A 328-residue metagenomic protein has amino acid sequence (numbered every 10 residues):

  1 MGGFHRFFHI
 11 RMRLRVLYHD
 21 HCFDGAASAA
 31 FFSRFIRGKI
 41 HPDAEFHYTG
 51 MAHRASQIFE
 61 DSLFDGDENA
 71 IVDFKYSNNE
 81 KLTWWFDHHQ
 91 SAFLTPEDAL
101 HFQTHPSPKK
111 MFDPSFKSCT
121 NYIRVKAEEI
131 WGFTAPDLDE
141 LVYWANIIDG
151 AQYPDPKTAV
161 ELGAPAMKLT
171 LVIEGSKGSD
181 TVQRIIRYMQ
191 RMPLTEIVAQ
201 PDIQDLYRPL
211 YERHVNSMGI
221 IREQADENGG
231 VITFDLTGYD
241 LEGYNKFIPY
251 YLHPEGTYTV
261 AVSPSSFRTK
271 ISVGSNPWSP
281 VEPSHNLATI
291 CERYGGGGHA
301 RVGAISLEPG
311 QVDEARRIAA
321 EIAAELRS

Functional and structural regions predicted by a protein language model:
G2-A164, D226-G229, L236-T237, E242-I248 (+2 more regions): Replace "Mg2+/Mn2+-dependent" with "divalent metal-dependent
Q152-Y244: Glycine-rich, Lys/Arg-enriched anion-binding loops that position phosphate/diphosphate groups for phosphoryl
